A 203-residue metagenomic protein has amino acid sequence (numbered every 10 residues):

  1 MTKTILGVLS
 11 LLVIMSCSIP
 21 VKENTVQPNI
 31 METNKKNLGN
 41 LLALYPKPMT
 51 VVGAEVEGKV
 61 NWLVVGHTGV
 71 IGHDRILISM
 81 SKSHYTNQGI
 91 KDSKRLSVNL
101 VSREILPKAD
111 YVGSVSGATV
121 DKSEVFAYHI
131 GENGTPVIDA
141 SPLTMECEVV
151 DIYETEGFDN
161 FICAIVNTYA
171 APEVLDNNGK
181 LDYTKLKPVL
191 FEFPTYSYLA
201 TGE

Functional and structural regions predicted by a protein language model:
M1-T2, A127: Short linear, low-complexity motifs centered on an aromatic residue
T2-V8: Sec-dependent signal peptide recognition, specifically the positively charged N-region followed immediately by
V8-L9, T184: A ubiquitous, low-specificity "background" feature that marks scattered single residues across proteins without
M15-S16: C-terminal motif of bacterial Sec signal peptides marking the signal peptidase cleavage site
V21-E203: Basic, polyanion-binding surface patches
